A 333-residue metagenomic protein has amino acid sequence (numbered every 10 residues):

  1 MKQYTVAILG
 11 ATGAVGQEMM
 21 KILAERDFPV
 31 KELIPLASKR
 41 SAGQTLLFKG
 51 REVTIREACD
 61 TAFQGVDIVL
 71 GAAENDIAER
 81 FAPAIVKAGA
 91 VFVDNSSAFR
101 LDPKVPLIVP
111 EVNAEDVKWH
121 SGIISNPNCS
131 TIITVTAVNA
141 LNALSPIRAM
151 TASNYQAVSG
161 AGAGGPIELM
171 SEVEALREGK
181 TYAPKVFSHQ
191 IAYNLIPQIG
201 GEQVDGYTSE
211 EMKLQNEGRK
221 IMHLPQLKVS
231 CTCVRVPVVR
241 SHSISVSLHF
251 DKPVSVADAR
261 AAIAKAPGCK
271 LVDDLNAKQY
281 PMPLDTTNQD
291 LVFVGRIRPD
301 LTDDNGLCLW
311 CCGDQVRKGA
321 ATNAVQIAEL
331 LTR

Functional and structural regions predicted by a protein language model:
M1-I191, Q226-K228, K252, V292-F293 (+4 more regions): N-terminal Rossmann-like NAD(P) cofactor-binding subdomain of oxidoreductases, focused on the glycine-rich
V69, V158-R333: Charged docking surfaces used in two-component/phosphorelay signaling
